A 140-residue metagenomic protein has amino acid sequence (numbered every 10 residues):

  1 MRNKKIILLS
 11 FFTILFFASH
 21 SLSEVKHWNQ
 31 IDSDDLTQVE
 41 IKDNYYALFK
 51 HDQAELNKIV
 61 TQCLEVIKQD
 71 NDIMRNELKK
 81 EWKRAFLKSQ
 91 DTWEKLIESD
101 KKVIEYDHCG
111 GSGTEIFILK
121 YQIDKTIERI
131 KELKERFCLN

Functional and structural regions predicted by a protein language model:
M1-L8: Bacterial N-terminal signal peptides that target proteins for export
L9-F11, S99: A ubiquitous, low-specificity "background" feature that marks scattered single residues across proteins without
F11-F12, R136: Enrichment for repetitive, rod-forming helical segments
T13-H20: N-terminal signal peptide c-region/cleavage motif recognized by signal peptidases
L22-N140: N-terminal alpha-helical modules
